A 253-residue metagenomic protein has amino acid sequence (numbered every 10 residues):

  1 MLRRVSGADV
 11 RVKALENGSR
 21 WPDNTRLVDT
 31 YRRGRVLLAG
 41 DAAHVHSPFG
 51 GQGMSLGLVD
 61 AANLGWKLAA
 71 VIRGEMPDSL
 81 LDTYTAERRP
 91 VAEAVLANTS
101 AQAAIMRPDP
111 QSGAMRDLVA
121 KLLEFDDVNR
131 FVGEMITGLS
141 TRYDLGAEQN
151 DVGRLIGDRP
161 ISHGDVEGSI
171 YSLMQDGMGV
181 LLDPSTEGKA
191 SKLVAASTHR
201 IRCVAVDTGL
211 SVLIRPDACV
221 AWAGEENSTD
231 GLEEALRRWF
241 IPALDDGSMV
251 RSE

Functional and structural regions predicted by a protein language model:
M1-Q52, N98: FAD/FMN-dependent oxidoreductases across multiple families
R3-R4, A70-E253: Helical substrate-recognition/capping region of FAD-dependent monooxygenase/halogenase enzymes
R32, M54-L56, D230: Glycine-rich, phosphate-binding/catalytic loops in enzymes
G40-D41, D60, R215-D217: Acidic active-site catalytic centers that drive phospho-/nucleotidyl reactions and related ester hydrolyses
A43, M54-K67: Functional cores that coordinate and move charged inorganic groups
F49, G65-L68, E225: Short, function-defining helix-loop hinge/capping sites that tune catalysis or transport
F49-G51, S55, A62, L81 (+1 more regions): Catalytic cores of eukaryotic secretory-pathway lumenal/extracellular enzymes that build and remodel glycoconjugates
